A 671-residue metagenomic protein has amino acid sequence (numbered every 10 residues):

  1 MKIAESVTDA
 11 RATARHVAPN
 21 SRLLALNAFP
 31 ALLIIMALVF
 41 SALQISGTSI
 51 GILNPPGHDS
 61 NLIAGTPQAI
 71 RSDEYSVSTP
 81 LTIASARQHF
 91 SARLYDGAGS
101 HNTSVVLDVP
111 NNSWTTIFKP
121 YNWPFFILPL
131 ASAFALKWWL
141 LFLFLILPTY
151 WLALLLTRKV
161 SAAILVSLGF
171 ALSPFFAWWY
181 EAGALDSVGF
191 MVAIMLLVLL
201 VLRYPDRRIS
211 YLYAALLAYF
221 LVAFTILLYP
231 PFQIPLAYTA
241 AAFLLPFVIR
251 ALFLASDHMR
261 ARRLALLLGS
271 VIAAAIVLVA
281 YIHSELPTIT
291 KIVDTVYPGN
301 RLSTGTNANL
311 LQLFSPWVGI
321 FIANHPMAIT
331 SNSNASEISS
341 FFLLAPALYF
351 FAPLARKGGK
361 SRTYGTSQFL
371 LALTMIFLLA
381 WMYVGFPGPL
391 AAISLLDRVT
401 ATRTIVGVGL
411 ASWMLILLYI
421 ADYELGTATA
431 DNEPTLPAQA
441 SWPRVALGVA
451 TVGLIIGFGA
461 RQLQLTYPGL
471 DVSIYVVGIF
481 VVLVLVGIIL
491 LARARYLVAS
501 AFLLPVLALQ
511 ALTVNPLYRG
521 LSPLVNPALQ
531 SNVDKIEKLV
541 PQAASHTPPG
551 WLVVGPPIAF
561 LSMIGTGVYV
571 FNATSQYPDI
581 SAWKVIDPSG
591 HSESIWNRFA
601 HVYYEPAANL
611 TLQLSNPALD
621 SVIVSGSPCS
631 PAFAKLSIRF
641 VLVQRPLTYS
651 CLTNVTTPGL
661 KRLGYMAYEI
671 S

Functional and structural regions predicted by a protein language model:
L33-T103, R263-F321, L552: Aromatic-rich transmembrane-lumenal/periplasmic boundary elements in polytopic membrane proteins
T48-G189, I393: Active-site lumenal/periplasmic loops and adjacent helix-entry segments of GT-C-fold, multi-pass membrane
E74-W114, F118-N122, V514-S671: Soluble catalytic regions of membrane-associated enzymes that act on cell-envelope and secretory-pathway components
S113-W114, S132-F144, S167-L202, I226-P235 (+3 more regions): Membrane-interface micro-motifs in multi-pass membrane enzymes
I146-L152, K159-L252, R263-E285, T451-F458 (+1 more regions): Membrane-embedded helix bundles of polyisoprenyl
L156-L165, L200-A214, R263-L264, S361-L378 (+2 more regions): Membrane-interfacial loop-to-transmembrane alpha-helix junctions, especially the N-terminal start
V279-S367, T402: Periplasmic/ER-lumenal interhelical loops and adjacent helix-loop junctions in multi-pass membrane proteins
L373, G388, S394-L395, A401-K535: Contiguous transmembrane helix-bundle modules in multi-pass membrane proteins
